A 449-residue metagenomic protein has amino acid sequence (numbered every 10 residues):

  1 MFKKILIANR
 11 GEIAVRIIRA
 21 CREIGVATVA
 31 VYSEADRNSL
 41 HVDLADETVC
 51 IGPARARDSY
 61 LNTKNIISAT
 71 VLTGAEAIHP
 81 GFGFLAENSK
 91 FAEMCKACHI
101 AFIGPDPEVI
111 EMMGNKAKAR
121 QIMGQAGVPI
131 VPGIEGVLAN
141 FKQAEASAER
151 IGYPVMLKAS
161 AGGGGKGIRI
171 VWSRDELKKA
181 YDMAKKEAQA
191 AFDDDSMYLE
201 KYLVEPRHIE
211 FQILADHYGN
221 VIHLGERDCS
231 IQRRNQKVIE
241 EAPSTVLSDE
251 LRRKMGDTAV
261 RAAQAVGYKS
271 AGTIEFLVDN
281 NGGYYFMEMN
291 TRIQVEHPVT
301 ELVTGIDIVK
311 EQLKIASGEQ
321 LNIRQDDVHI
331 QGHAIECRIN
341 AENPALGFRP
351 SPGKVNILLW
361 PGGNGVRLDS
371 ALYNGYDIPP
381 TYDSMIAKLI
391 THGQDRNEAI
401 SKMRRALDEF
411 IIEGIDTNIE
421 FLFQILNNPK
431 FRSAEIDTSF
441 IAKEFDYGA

Functional and structural regions predicted by a protein language model:
M1, G164-G165: An N-terminal boundary/leader segment
M1-Q125, L138-A146: ATP-binding N-terminal substructure of ATP-dependent carboxylate-amine bond-forming enzymes
I7-E23, T48, V71-T73, K96 (+4 more regions): ATP-dependent carboxylate activation and anion-phosphoryl transfer catalytic cores that bind Mg-ATP to form
V29, H79, A101-I103, V131 (+3 more regions): Structural detector of well-ordered beta-strand residues that form the stable sheet scaffold of enzyme domains
E47-V49, E111, P129-V137, I168-R169 (+1 more regions): Structural signal for short hydrophobic segments within the conserved structured cores of catalytic domains across
S147-M156: Acidic/histidine-enriched active-site and ligand-binding environments that engage anionic O-linkages
A159: N-terminal nucleotide-binding beta1-loop-alpha1 segment
